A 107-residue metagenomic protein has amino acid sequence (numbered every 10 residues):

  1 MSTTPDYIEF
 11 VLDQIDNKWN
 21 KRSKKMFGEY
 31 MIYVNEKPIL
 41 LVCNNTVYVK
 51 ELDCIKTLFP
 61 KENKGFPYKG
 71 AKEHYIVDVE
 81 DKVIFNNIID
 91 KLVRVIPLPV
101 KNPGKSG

Functional and structural regions predicted by a protein language model:
M1-S2, V79: Charge-dense, low-complexity intrinsically disordered segments
S2-V34: N-terminal first-folded block
L12-R22, V47-T57, I96: Phosphate-binding glycine-rich loops and adjacent basic patches that engage nucleotide phosphates, nucleic-acid
N17-N20, N35, N44-N45, N63 (+2 more regions): Detector for Asparagine
M26, Y33-K72: Short, conserved beta-strand/beta-arch hydrophobic-aromatic motifs that form part of recognition grooves or interface
D53-G107: Short, structured beta-strand-loop surface elements
